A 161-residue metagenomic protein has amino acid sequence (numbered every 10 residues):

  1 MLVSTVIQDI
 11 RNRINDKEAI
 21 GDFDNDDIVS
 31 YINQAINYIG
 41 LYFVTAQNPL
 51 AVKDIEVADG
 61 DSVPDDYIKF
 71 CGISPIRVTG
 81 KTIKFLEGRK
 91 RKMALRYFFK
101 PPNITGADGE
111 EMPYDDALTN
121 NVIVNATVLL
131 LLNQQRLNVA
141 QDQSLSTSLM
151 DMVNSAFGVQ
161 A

Functional and structural regions predicted by a protein language model:
M1-A161: Glycine-enriched, solvent-exposed interface loops adjoining structured elements
